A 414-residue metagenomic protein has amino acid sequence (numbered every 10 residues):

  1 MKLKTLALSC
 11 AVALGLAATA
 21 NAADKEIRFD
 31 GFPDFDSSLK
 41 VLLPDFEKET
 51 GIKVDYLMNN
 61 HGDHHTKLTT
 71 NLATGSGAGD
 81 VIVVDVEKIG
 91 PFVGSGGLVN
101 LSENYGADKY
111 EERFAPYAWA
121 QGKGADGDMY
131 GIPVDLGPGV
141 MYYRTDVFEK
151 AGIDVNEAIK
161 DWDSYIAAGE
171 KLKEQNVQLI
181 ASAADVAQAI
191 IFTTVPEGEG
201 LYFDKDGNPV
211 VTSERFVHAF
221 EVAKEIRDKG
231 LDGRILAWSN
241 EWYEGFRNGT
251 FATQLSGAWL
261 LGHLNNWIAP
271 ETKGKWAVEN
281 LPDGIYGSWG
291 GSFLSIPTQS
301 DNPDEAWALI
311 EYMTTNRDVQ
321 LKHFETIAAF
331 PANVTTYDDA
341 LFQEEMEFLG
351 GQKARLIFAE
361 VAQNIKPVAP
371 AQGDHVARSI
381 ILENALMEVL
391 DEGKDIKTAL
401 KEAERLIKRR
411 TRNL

Functional and structural regions predicted by a protein language model:
K25, P44-F114, K150-G152, E157 (+4 more regions): Extracytoplasmic "Venus flytrap"/periplasmic binding protein-like
K53-V54, E149-K150, V155, D228 (+2 more regions): Conserved C-terminal helix/tail region of periplasmic/extracytoplasmic solute-binding proteins
T70, A78-D80, D108-V147, L179 (+2 more regions): A structural signal for short loop-to-beta-strand junctions that line the ligand-binding cleft of periplasmic/secreted
V86-P138, I166, K273-A277, E344-E345 (+3 more regions): Hinge/lid segment of periplasmic solute-binding proteins
D128-V134, G139, E149, D163-P209 (+2 more regions): Extracytoplasmic/periplasmic solute-binding protein
A167-K171, N208-L236: Glycine-centered hinge/linker elements that transmit conformational signals in sensory and ligand-binding systems
E221-E305: Extracytoplasmic/periplasmic substrate-binding proteins
L260-T272, G284-N384, R412-N413: C-terminal lobe and pocket-closing loops of periplasmic/extracytoplasmic Venus-flytrap solute-binding proteins
